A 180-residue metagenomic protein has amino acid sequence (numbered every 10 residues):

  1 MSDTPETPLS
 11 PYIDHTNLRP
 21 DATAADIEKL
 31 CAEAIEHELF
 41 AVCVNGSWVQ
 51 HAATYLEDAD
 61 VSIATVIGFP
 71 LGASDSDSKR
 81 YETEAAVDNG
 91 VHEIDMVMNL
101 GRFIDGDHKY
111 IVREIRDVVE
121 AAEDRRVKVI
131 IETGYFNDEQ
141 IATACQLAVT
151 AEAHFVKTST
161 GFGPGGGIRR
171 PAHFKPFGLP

Functional and structural regions predicted by a protein language model:
D3-H37, A41, S47-P180: Alpha/beta enzyme core
